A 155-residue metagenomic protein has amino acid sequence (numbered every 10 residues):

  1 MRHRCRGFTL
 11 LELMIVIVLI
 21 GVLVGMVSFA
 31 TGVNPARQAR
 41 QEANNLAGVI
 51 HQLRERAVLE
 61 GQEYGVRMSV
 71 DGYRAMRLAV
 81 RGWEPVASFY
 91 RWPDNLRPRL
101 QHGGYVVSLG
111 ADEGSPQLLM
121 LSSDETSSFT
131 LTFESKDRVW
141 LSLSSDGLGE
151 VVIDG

Functional and structural regions predicted by a protein language model:
R2-T31: N-terminal single-pass transmembrane signal-anchor helix
L13, V66-R67: Active-site-adjacent beta-strand anchor residues
M26-N45, E55, E63, S69-G155: N-terminal helix-rich module
V49-Q52: Short beta-to-alpha transition helix within the HATPase_c
